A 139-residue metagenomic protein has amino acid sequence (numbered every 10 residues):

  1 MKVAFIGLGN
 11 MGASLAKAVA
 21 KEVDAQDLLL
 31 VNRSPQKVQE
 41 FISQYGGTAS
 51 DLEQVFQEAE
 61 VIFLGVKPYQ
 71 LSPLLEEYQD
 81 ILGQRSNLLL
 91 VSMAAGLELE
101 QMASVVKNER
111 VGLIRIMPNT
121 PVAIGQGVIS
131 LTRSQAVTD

Functional and structural regions predicted by a protein language model:
M1-Q57, Q126: NAD(P)+-binding Rossmann beta1-loop-alpha1 motif at the extreme N-terminus of oxidoreductases
L52-Q57, V61-L131, Q135: Rossmann-like NAD(P)(H) cofactor-binding subdomain of soluble oxidoreductases
T138-D139: Short, conserved charged micro-motifs
